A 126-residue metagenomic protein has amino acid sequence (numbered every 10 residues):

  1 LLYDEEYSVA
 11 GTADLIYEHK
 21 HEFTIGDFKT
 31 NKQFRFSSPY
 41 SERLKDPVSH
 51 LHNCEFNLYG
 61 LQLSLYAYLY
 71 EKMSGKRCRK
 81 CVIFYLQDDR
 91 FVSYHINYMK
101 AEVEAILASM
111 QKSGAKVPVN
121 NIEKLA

Functional and structural regions predicted by a protein language model:
L1-E5: A short acidic/basic microdomain associated with nuclease active sites
E6-T12, G60: Short connector loops at helix/strand junctions that flank enzyme active sites, especially segments positioning acidic
S8-A10, F23, F91-S93: Short, mixed charged/polar active-site loops that provide acid/base catalysis or chelate metal/phosphate cofactors
G11-D46, Y66: Conserved catalytic cores of phosphodiester-cleaving nucleases, focusing on short active-site segments
R43-E55: Short, local alpha-helical segments
H52-A126: Metal-dependent nuclease catalytic regions and adjoining charged, substrate-binding loops involved in nucleic-acid end
